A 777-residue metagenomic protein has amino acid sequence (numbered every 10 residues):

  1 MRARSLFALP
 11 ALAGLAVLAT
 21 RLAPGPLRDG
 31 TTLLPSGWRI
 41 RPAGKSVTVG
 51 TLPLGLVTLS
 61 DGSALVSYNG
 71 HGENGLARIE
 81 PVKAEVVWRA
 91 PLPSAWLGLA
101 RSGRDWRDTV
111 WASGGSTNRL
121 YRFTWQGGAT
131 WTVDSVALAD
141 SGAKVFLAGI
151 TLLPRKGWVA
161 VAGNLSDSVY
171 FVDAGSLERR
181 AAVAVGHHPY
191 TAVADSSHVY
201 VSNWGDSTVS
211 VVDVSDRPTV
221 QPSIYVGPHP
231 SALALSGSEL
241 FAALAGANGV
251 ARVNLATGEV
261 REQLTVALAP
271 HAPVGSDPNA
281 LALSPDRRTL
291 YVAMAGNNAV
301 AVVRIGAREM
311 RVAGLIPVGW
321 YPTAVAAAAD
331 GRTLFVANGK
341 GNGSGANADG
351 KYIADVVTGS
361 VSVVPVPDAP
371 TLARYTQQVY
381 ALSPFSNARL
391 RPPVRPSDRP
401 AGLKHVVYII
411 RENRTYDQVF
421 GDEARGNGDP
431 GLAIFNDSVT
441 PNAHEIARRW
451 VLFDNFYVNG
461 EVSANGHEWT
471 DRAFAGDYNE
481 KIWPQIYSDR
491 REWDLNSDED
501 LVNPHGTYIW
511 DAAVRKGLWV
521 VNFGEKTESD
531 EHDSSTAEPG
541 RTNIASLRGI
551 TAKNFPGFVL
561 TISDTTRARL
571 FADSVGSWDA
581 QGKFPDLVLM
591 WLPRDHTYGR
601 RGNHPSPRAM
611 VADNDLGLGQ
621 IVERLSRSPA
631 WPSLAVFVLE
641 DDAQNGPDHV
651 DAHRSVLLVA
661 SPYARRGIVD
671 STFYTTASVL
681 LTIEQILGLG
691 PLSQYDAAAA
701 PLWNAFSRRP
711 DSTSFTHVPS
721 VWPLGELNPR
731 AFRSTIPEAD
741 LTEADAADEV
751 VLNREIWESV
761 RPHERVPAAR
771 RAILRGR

Functional and structural regions predicted by a protein language model:
M1-P10: Bacterial N-terminal signal peptides that target proteins for export
R2, T48, T58, A137 (+9 more regions): Short, solvent-exposed coil/turn linker segments
L6, P93-A95, D105, V110 (+21 more regions): Intrinsic disorder/low-structure terminal segments
P10, G14-V394, R399: Predominantly soluble domains enriched in secretory-pathway, periplasmic, or organellar proteins
T376-R777: N-terminal pro-sequences and low-complexity stem/linker regions of secreted or lumenal proteins
